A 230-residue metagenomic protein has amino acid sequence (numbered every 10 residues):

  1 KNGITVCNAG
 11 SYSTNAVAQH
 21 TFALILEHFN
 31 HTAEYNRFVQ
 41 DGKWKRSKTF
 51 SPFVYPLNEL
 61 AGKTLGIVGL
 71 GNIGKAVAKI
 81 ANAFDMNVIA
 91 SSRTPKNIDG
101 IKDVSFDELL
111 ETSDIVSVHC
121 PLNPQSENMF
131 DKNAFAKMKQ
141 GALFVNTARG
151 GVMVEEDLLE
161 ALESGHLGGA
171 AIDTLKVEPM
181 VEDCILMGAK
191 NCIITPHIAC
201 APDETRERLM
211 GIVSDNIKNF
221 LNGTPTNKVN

Functional and structural regions predicted by a protein language model:
K1-C7, E111, D131: An N-terminal-biased, well-structured beta-alpha scaffold segment characteristic of Rossmann-like dinucleotide-binding
G3-Y12, S92, A148: Short beta->alpha connector loops at strand-helix junctions that form conserved, small/polar/Pro-enriched
C7, G141-N230: Rossmann-like dinucleotide-binding domain for NAD(H)/NADP(H)
A9-T64: Phosphate-binding beta-alpha-beta segment of Rossmann-like dinucleotide-binding domains, i.e., the NAD(P)
T64, A78, M86-N87: Residues at the starts of beta-strands that form the adenosine-phosphate
L70-G71: Glycine-rich Rossmann-fold phosphate-binding loop(s) that bind the pyrophosphate of adenine dinucleotide cofactors
G74-K75: N-terminal Rossmann-fold NAD(P) dinucleotide-binding loop
N87, R93-I185: Rossmann-like adenosine-cofactor binding region
